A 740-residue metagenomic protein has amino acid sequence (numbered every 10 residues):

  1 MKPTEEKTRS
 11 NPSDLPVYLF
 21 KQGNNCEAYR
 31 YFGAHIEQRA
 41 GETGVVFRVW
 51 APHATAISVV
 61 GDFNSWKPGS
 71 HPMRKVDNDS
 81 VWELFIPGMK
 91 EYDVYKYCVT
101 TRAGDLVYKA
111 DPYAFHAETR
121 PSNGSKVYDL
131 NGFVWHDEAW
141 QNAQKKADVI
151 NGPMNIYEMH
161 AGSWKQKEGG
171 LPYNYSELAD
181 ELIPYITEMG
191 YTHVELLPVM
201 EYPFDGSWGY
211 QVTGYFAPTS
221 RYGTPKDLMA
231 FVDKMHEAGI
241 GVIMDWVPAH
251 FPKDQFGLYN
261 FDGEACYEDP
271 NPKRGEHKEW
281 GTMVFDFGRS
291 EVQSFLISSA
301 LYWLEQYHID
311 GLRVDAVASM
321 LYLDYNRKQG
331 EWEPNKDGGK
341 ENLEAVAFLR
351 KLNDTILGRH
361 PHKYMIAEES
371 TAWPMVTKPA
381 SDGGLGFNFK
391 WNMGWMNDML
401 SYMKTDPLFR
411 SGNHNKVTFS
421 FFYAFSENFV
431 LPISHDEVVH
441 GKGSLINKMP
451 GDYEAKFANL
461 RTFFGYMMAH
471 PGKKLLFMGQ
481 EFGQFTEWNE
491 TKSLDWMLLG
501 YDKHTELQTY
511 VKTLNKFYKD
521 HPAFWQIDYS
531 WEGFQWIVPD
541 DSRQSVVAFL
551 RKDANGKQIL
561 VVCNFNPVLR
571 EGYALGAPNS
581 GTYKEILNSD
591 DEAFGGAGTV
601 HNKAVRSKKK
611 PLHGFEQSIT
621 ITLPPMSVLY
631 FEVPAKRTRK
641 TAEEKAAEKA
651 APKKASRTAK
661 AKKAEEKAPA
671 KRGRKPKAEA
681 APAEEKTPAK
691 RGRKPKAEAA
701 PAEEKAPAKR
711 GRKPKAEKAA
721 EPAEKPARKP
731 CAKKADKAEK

Functional and structural regions predicted by a protein language model:
M1-G152, S176-I186, E454-F457, M468-L476 (+2 more regions): Carbohydrate-interacting/catalytic domains
R74, D205-G209, K253-N260, T377-K378 (+2 more regions): Short glycine-biased active-site loop of nucleotidyltransferases that positions the nucleotide triphosphate and helps
E118, E138-N151, H160-E341: Substrate-binding/active-site clefts of carbohydrate-active enzymes
E181-L182, D227, F231, V292-W303 (+5 more regions): Alpha-helical packing segments of well-folded alpha/beta enzyme cores
H308-D310, Y325-E490, L498, K519-L575 (+2 more regions): Conserved alpha/beta catalytic core and glycan-binding cleft of carbohydrate-active enzymes
R637-E643, A650-K660, E665, P669-K677 (+3 more regions): Arg/Lys-rich, glycine/proline-spaced intrinsically disordered segments in nuclear chromatin/transcription regulators
A720-K740: Intrinsically disordered, compositionally biased tail regions
